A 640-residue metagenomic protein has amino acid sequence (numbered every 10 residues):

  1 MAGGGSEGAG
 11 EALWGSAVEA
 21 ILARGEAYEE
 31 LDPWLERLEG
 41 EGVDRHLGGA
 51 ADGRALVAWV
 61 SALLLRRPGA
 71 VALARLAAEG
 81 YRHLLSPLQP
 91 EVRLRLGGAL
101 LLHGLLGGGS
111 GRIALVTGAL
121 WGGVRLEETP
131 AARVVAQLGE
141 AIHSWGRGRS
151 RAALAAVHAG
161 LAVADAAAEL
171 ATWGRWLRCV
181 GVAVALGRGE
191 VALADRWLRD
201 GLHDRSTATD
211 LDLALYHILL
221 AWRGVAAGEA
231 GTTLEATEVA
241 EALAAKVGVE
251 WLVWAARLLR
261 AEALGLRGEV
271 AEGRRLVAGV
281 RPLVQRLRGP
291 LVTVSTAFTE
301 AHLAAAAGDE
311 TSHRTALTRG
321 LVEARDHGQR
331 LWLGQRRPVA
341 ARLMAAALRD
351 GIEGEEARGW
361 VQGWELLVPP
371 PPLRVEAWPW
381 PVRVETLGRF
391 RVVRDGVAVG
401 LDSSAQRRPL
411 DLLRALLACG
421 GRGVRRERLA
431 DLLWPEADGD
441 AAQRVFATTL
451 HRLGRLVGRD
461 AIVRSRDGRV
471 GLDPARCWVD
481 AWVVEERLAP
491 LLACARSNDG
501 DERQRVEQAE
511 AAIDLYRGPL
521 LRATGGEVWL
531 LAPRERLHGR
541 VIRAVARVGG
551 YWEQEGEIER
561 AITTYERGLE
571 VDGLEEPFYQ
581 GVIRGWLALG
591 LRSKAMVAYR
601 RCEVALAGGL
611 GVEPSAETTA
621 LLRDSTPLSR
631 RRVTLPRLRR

Functional and structural regions predicted by a protein language model:
G4-W14, G40-L56, P87-R93, T129 (+11 more regions): Intrinsically disordered, charged and Pro/Gly-enriched terminal/linker segments that flank large helical-solenoid
E7, A27-Y28, G69-V71, S110-G111 (+10 more regions): TPR-repeat structural position
A12-A27, G53-G69, V92-S110, A132-R149 (+8 more regions): Tandem amphipathic alpha-helical repeat scaffolds
L13, G97, V116, Q137 (+18 more regions): Amphipathic coiled-coil alpha-helices
E30-L31, A70-A74, I113, A153 (+8 more regions): Single-residue signature of alpha-solenoid repeat helices
L35-D44, A77-S86, T117-T129, H158-E169 (+7 more regions): Amphipathic alpha-helical segments of tetratricopeptide repeats
V322, A345-Q406, L410, D460-G471 (+2 more regions): Short boundary/linker motifs that mark transitions into or out of structured domains
R389, S404-R414, G439-G458: DNA-recognition element of transcription regulators
